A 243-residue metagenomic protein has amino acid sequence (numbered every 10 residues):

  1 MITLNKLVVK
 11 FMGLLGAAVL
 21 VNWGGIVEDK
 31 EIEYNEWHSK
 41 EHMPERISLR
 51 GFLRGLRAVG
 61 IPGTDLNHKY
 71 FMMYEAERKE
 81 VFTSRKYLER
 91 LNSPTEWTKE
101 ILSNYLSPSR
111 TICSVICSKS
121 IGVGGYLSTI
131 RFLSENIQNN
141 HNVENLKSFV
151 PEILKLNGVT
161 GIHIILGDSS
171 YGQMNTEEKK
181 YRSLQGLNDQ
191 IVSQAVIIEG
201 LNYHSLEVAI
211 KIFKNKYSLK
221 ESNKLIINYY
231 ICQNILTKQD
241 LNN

Functional and structural regions predicted by a protein language model:
L4-N243: Macromolecular interaction modules
